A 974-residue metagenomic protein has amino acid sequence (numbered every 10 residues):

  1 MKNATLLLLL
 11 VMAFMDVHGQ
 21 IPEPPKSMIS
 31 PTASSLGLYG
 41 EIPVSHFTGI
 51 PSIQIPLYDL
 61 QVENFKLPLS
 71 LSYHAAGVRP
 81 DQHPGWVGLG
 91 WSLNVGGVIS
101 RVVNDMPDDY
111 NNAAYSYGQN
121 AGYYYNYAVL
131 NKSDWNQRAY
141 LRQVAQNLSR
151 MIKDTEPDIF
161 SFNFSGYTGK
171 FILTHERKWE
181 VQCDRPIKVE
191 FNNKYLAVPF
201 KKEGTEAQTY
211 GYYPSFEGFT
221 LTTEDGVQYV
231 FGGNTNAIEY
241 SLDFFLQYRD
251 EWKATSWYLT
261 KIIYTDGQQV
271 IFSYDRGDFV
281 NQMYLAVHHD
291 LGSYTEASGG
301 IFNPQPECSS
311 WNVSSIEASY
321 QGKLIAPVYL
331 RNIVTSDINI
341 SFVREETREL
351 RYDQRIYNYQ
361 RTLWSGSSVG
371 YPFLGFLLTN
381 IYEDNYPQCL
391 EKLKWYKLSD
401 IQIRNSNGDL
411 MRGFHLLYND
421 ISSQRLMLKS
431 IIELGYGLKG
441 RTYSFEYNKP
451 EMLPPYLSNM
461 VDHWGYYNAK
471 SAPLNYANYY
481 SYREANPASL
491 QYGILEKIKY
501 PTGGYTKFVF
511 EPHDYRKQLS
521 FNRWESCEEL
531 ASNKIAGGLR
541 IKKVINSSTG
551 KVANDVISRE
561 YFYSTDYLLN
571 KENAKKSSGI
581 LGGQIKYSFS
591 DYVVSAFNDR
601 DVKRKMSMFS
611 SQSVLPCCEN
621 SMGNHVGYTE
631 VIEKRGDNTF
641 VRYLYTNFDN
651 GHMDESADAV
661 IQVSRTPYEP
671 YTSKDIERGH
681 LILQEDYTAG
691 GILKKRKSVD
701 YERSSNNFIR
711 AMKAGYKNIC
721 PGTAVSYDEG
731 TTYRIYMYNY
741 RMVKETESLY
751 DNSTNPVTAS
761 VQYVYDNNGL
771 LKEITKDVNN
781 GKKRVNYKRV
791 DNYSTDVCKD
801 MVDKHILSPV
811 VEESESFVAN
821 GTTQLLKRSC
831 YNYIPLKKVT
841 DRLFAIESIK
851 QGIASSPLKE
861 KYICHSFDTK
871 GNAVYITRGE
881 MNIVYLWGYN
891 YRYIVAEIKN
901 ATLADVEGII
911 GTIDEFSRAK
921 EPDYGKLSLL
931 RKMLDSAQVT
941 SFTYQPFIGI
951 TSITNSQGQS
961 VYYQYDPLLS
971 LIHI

Functional and structural regions predicted by a protein language model:
M1-P22: Bacterial Sec-dependent N-terminal signal peptides
L10, S92, D134-Q137, L141 (+1 more regions): Intrinsic-disorder-associated interaction segments
E23-G77: N-terminal-proximal low-complexity accessory segments that begin disordered and transition into the first
E41, C618, L927-L930: Short, P/G- and charge-enriched loop/turn segments at secondary-structure junctions
Y58-Q61, V78, Q82, G88 (+11 more regions): Non-catalytic interaction/targeting regions
S70-S100: Acidic, aromatic-enriched beta-alpha/helix-loop junctions
K899-Y944: Extracellular/periplasmic ectodomains of large secreted or surface enzymes and adhesion receptors
